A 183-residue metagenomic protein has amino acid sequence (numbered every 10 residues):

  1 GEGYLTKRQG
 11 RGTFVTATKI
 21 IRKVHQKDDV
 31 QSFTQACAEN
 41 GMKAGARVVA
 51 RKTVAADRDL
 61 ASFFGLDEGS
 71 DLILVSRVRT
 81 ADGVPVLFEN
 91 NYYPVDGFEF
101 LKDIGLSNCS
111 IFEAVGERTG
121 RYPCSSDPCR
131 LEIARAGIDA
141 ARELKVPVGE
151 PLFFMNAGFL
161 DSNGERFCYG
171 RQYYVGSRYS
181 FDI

Functional and structural regions predicted by a protein language model:
G1-E68, F98-C124, S180-D182: HTH-adjacent hinge/linker in prokaryotic transcriptional regulators
Y4, N90, R171: Short, surface-exposed charged micro-motifs
T6-R8, R79, L160: Short glycine- and Lys/Arg-enriched binding-loop motifs that mark or flank ligand-binding interfaces
T34-Q35, R79-A81: Short, charged beta->alpha transition segments
A46, V75, P85-N91, Y174: A short glycine-rich, His/Asp/Glu-containing loop-to-beta-strand
R51-T53, V78, G158: Residue-level recognition of beta-strand microenvironments
G65-E68, A81-V84, V95-G97, K102-I183: C-terminal regulatory/effector modules of DNA-binding transcriptional regulators
I73-V75, F154-M155: Short loop/turn microsegments at loop-to-beta-strand junctions
